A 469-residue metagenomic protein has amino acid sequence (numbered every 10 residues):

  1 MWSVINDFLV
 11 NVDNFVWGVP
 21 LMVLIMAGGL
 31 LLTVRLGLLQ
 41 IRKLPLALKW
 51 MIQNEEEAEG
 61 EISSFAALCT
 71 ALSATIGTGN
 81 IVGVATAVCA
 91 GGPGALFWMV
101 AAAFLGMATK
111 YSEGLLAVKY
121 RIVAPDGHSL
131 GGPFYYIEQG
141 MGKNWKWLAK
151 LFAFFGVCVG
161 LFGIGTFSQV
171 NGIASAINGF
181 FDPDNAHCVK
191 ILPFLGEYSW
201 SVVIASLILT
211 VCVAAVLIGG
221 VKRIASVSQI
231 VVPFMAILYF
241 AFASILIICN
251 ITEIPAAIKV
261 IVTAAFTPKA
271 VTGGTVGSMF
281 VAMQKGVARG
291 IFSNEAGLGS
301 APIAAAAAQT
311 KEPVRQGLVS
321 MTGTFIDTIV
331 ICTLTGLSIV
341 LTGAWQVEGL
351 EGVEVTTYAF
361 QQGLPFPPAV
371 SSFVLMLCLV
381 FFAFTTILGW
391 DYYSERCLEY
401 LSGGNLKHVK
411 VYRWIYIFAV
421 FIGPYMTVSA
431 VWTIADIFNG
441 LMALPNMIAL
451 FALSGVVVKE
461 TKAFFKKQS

Functional and structural regions predicted by a protein language model:
M1-T78, V88-A95, G106, F421 (+1 more regions): N-terminal alpha-helical transmembrane segments of multi-pass membrane transport and channel/translocase proteins
I5, L36-L39, G79-V84, G160-I173 (+6 more regions): Transmembrane helix-loop junctions in multi-pass membrane proteins
D13-L46, C89-H128, L148, D327-L334 (+2 more regions): Extracellular loop-to-transmembrane helix junctions
L24-L31, L39-L48, V170-I177, W200-V262 (+3 more regions): Membrane-interface loop-to-helix entry segments
G28-T33, S73, A102-G127, F134 (+3 more regions): Helix-loop-helix module between adjacent transmembrane segments
T33, E113-Y120, P125, A243-V260 (+4 more regions): Extracellular/periplasmic helix-exit of transmembrane alpha-helices
L38-S64, T86-V88, G92-L96, A108-N144 (+4 more regions): Flexible loop linkers connecting adjacent transmembrane helices in multi-pass alpha-helical membrane transporters
E57-A90, L116-G140, L151-F154, C158 (+2 more regions): Alpha-helical membrane segments and immediately flanking helix-loop junctions that form or couple to the substrate/ion
